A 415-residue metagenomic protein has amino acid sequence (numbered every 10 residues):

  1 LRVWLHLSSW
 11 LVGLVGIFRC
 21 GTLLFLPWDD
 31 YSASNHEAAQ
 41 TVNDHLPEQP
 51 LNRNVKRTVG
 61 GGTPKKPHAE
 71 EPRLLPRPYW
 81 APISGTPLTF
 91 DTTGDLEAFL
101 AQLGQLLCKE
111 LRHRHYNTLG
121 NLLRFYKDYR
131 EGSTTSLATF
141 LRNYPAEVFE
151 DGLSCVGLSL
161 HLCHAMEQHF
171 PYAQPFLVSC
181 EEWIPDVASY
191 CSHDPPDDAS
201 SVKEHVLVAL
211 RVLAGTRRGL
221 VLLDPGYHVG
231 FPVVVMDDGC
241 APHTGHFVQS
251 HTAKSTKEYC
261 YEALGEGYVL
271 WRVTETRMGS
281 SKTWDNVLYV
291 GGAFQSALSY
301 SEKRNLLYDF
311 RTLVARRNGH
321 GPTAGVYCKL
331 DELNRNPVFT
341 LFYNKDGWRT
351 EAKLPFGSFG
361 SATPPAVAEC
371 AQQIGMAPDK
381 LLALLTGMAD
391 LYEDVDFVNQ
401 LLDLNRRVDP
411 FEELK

Functional and structural regions predicted by a protein language model:
L1-L24: Terminal signal-anchor or tail-anchor transmembrane helices that tether membrane-associated enzymes to cellular
S8-S9, S32-S34: Serine residues within intrinsically disordered or low-complexity segments
L11, L100-E110, L162-F170, L385-V395 (+1 more regions): Hydrophobic, Leu/Ile/Phe/Ala-enriched alpha-helical segments that form helix-helix packing faces
N43, N54-D151: Secondary-structure boundary elements
R130-K203: Active-site neighborhood of thiol-dependent amide/isopeptide-bond enzymes
V178-V338, N344-K345: His-Asp-centered catalytic microenvironments across diverse enzyme cores, prominently the transglutaminase-like
F294-K415: Extended, charged low-complexity segments that frequently continue into or abut oligomerization scaffolds
